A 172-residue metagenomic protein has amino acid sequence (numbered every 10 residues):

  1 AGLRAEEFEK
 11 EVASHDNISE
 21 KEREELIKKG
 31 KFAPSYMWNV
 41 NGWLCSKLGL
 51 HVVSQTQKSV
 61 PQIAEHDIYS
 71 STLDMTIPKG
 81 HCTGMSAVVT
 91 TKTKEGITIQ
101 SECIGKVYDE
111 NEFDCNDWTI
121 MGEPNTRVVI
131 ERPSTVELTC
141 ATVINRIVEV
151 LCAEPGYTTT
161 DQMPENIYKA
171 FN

Functional and structural regions predicted by a protein language model:
A1-K106, E110-D114, P133, C140: Active-site-lining helix/loop region of Rossmann-like oxidoreductase modules
V107-N172: C-terminal helical cap and adjacent loop that interface with cofactors, partners, or active-site loops
